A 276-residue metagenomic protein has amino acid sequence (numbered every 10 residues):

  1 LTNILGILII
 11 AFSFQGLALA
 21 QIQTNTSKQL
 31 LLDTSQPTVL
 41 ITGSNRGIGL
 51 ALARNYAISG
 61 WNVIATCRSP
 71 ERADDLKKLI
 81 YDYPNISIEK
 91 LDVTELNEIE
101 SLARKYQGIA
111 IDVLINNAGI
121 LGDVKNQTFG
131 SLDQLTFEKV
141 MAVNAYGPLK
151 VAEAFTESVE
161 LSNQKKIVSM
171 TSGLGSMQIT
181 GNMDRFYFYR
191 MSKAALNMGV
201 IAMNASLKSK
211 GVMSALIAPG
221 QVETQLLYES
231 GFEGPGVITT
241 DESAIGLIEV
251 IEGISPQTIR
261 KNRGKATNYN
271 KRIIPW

Functional and structural regions predicted by a protein language model:
I41-T42, N116, K166-S172, M213-A218: Structural signature of the Rossmann-like NAD(P)-dependent dehydrogenase/reductase core
N45, A51-R54: N-terminal Rossmann NAD(P)H-binding glycine-rich loop of SDR-like oxidoreductase domains
S59-D74: Conserved glycine-rich Rossmann-like NAD(P)H-binding loop of the short-chain dehydrogenase/reductase
I80-N97: Rossmann-fold cofactor-recognition segment
V93-I109: Conserved Rossmann-fold cofactor-binding substructure of NAD(P)-dependent oxidoreductases
I120-L121, Q127-M141, T156, E160-S209: Catalytic loop of short-chain dehydrogenase/reductase
L216, T224, G231-W276: C-terminal helical subdomain
